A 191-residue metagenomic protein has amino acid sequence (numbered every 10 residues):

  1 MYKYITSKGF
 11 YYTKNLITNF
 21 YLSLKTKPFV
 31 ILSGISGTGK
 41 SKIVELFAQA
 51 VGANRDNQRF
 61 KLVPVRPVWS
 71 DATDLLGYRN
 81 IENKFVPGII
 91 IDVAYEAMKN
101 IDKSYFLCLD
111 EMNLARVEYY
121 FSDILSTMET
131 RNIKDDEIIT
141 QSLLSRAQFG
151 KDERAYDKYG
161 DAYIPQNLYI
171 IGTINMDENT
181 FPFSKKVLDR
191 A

Functional and structural regions predicted by a protein language model:
M1-A191: AAA+ P-loop NTPase catalytic core and its hallmark functional loops
